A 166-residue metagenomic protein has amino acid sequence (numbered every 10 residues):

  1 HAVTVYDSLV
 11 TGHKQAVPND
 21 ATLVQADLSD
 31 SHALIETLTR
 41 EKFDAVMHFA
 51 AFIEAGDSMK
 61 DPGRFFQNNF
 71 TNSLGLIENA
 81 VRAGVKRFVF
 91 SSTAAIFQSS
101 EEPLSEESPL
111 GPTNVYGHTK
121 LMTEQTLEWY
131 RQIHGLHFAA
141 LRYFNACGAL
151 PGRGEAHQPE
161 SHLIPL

Functional and structural regions predicted by a protein language model:
H1-P151: N-terminal Rossmann-like NAD(P)+-binding domain of SDR-like oxidoreductases, especially those catalyzing
D30, L163-L166: Alpha-helical structural motif
P112-T119, A156-I164: The catalytic Tyr-centered alpha-helix of NAD(P)H-dependent dehydrogenases
